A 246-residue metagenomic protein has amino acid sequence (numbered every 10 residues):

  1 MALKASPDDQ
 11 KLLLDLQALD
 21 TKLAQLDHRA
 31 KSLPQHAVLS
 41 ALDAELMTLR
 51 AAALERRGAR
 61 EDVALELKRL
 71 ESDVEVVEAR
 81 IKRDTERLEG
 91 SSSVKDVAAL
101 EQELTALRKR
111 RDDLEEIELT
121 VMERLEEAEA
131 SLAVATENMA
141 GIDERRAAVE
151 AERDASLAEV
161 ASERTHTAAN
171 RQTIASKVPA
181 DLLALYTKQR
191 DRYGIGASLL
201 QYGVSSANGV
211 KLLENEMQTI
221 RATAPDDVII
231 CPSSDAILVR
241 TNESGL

Functional and structural regions predicted by a protein language model:
A2-P7, T21-E61, A133-V149: Short, charge-rich amphipathic alpha-helices with coiled-coil/heptad character
S40-M47, E71, V97-T105, L125 (+1 more regions): Short, charged, amphipathic alpha-helical segments
E55-L67, L107-A128, I174-A175: Amphipathic alpha-helical coiled-coil segments
R69-A106, R190-N215, D226, I230-D235: Short coil/loop "hinge" linkers that interrupt or connect long alpha-helical coiled-coils or helical hairpins
R69-R80, L114-M139, L185: Long amphipathic alpha-helical coiled-coil segments
R146-V210: Coiled-coil termination/hinge junctions
E214-Q218, R240-T241: Short, non-ligating residues that shape and space the ligands of small metal-coordination modules and catalytic
A236-L246: Short metal-binding segments enriched for Cys and/or His
